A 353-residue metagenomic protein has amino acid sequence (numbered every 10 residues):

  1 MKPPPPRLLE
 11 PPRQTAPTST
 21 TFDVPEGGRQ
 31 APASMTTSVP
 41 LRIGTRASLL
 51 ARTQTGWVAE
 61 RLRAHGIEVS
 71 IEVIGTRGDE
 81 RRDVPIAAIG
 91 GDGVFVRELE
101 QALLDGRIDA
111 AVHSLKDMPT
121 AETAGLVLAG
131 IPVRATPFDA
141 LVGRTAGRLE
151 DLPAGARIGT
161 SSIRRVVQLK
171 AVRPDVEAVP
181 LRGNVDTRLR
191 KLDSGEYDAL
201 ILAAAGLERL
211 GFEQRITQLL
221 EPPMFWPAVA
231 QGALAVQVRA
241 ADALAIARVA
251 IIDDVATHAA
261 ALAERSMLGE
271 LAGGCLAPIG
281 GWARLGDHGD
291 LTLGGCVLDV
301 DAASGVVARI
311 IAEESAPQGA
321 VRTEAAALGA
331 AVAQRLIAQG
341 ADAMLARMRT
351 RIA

Functional and structural regions predicted by a protein language model:
L8-P11: Leucine-biased recognition of intrinsically disordered, low-complexity hydrophobic segments
R13-S19: Intrinsic low-complexity, disordered N-terminal segments enriched in polar/charged/small residues
G27, A33-R81, A88, A171-A353: Small-molecule-sensing regulatory modules
D83-D109: Short, structured active-site "lid" loops
D92, R107-H113, D198-A203: Paired acidic/hydrophobic, glycine-rich loop segments that form the ligand-binding mouth/hinge of periplasmic-binding
L115-M118, A124-V176: A conserved helix-loop-strand patch within extracytoplasmic ligand-binding domains of the periplasmic binding
